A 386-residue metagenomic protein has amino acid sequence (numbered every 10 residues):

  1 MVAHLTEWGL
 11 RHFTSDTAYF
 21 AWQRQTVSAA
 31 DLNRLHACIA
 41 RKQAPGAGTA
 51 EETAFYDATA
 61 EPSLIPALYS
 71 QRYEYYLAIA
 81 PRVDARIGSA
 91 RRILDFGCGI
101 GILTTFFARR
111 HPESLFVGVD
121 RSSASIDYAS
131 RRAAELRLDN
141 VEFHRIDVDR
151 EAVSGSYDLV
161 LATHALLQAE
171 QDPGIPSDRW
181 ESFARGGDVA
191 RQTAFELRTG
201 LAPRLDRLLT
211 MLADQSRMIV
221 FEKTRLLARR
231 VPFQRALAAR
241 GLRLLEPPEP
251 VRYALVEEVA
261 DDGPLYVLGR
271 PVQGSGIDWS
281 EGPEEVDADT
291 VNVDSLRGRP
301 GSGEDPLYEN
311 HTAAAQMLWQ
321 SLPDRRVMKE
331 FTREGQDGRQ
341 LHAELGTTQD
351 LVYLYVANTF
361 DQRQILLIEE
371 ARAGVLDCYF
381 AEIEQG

Functional and structural regions predicted by a protein language model:
M1-A44: N-terminal auxiliary segments of SAM/dcSAM-dependent transferases
S70-S89: Conserved alpha-helix/loop element of class I SAM-dependent methyltransferases that forms part of the SAM/SAH-binding
I100-P112: Conserved SAM-binding loop of SAM-dependent methyltransferases across substrates and taxa, primarily the Class I
S122: Conserved SAM/SAH-binding beta-strand->alpha-helix loop
A129-S130: Conserved SAM-binding loop
R137-V148: Conserved SAM-binding strand-loop segment of SAM-dependent methyltransferases
T163-R207: Mobile active-site "lid"/loop adjacent to the S-adenosyl-L-methionine
D188-T193, Q215-E222: Conserved beta-strand signature within the Rossmann-like core of class I S-adenosyl-L-methionine
